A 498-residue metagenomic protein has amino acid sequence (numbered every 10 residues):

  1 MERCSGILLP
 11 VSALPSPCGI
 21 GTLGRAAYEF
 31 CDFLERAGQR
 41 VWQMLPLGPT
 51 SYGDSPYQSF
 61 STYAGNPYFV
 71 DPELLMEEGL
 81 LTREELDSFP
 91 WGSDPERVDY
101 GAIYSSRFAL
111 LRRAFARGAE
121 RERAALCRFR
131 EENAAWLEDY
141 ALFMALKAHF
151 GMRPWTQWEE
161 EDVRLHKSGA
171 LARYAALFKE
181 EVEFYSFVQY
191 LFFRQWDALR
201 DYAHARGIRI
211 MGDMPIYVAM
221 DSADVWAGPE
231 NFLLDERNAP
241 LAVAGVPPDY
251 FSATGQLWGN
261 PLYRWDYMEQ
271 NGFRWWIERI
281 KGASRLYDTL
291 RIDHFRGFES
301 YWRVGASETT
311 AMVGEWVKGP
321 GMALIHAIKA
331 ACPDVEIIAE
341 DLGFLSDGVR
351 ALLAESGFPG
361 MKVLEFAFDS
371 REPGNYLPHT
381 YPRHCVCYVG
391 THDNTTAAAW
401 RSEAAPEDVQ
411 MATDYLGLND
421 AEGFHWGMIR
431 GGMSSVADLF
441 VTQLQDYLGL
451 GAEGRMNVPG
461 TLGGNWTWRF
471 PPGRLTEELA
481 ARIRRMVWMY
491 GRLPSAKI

Functional and structural regions predicted by a protein language model:
M1-S12, Y28: N-terminal regions that are enriched for targeting/export leaders and immediately downstream pro/stem segments
P10, S16, G53-F193, V218-V441 (+2 more regions): Alpha-amylase-like alpha-glycosidases and glucanotransferases acting on alpha-linked glucans and related
R25-T50, R285-Y287: Catalytic domains of carbohydrate-active enzymes, especially glycoside hydrolases
E35, W196-H204, K329, L353-A354: Surface-exposed amphipathic alpha-helices with a cationic face
L45, R209-M211, P215, T289 (+1 more regions): Outer-envelope exported proteins of Gram-negative bacteria
Y185-V218: Conserved, well-ordered alpha-helix/loop/beta-strand core segments that scaffold catalytic motifs
G473-I498: Terminal-tail/helix-coil boundary detector
